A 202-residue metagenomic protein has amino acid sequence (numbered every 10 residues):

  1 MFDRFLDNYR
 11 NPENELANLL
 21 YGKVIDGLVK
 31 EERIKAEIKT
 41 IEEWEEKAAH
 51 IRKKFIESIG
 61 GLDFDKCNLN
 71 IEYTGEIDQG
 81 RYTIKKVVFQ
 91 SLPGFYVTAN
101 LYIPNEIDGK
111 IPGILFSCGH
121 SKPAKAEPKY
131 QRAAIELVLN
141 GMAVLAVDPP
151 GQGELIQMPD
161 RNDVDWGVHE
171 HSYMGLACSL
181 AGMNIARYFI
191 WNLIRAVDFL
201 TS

Functional and structural regions predicted by a protein language model:
M1-K35: N-terminal hydrophobic targeting/anchoring segments and the immediately downstream early-domain regions of hydrolases
R4, K23-V24, K35, L69 (+5 more regions): General secondary-structure edge motif
N8-P12, W44, D165-G167: Short low-complexity stretches enriched in small and charged residues
N11, K35-E46, L180-M183, R187: Charge-dense, low-complexity intrinsically disordered segments
G22-Y102: Non-catalytic accessory segments flanking enzyme active sites
F89-P93, I103-N105, C118-S121, G151: Short, flexible loop/turn elements at secondary-structure junctions
G109-S202: Cap/lid segment of the alpha/beta-hydrolase catalytic domain
